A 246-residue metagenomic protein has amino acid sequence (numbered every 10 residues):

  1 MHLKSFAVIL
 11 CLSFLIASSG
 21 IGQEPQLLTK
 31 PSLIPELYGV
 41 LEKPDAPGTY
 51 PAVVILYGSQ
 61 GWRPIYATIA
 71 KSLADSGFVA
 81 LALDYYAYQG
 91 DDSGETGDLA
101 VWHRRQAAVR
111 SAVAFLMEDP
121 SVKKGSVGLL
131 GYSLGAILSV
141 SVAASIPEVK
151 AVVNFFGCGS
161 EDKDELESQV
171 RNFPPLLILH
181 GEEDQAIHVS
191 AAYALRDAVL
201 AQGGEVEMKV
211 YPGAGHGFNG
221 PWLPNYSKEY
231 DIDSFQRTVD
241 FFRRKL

Functional and structural regions predicted by a protein language model:
M1-A7: Bacterial N-terminal signal peptides that target proteins for export
V8-A17: Bacterial N-terminal signal peptides
T29-K43, T49-D119, G217-W222: Serine-hydrolase catalytic machinery in alpha/beta-hydrolase-like enzymes
V54-G58, F156, H180: The conserved beta1-alpha1 loop
W62, V109-N172: Primarily recognizes the serine-hydrolase "nucleophile elbow" in alpha/beta-hydrolase and SGNH/GDSL folds
N172, I178-H180, D184: Short beta-strand/loop motif that positions the catalytic acidic residue of the alpha/beta-hydrolase fold
H188-A198: Short alpha-helix in the alpha/beta-hydrolase fold that links the catalytic acid
E205-L246: C-terminal catalytic histidine-bearing segment of alpha/beta-hydrolase fold enzymes
